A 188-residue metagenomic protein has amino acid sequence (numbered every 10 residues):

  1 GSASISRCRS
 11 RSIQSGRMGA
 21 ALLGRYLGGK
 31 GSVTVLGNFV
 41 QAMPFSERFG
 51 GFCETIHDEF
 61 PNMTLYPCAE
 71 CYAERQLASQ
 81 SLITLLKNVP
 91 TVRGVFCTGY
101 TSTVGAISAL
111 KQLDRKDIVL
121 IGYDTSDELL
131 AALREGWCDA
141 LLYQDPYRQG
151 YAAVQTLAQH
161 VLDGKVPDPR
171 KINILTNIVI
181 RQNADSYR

Functional and structural regions predicted by a protein language model:
A3, G29-S32, E59-T64, P90-G94 (+2 more regions): Loop/turn elements at helix/coil->beta-strand transitions in domains of secreted/extracellular proteins
R7-V33, R75-S79, S126-L129, D145-L162: Hydrophobic alpha-helical segments within soluble ligand-binding/sensing domains
R9-S10, T34-P44, A69-C71: Short beta-strand->loop
S15-G19, M43-M63, L77, S81 (+4 more regions): Short, solvent-exposed amphipathic alpha-helices that sit in or adjacent to ligand/effector-binding or catalytic
S32-V35, I56-R75: Short beta-strand elements in bilobed, periplasmic/extracellular small-molecule ligand-binding domains
L36, V40, T55-I56, R148-R188: Hinge/cleft segment of the Venus flytrap/periplasmic-binding protein
G51-F52, P67-A131: Hydrophobic alpha-helical
R93-G94, I107-Y147, Q155, Q159-L175: Exported/periplasmic ABC-transporter solute-binding proteins
